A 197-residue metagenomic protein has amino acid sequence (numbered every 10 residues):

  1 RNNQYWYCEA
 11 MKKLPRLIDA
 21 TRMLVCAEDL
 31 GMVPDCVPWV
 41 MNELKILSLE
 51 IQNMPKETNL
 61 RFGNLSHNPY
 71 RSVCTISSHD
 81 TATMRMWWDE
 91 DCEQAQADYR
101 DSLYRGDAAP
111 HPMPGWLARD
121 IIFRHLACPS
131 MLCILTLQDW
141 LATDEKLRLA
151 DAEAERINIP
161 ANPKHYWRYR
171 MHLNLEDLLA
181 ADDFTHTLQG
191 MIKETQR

Functional and structural regions predicted by a protein language model:
R1-R197: Catalytic cores of glycan-processing enzymes that make or break glycosidic bonds
